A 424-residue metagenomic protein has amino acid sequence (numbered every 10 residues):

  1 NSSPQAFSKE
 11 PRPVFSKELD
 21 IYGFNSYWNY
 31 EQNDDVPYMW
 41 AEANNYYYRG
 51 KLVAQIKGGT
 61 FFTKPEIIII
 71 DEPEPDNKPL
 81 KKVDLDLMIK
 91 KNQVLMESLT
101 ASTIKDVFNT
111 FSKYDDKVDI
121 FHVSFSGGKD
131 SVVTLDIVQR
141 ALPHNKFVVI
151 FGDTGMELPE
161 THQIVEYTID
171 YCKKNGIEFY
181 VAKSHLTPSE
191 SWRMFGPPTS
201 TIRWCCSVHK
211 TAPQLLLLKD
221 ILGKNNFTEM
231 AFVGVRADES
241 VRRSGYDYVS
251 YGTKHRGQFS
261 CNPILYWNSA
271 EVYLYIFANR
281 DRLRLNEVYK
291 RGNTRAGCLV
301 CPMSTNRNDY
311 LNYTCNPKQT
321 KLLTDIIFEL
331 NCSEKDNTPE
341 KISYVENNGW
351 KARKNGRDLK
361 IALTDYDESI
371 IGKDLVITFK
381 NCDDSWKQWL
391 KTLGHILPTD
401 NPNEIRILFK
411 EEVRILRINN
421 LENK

Functional and structural regions predicted by a protein language model:
N1-S124, K129-K424: Nucleotide-activated chemistry modules centered on ATP-dependent adenylation/adenylyltransferase
